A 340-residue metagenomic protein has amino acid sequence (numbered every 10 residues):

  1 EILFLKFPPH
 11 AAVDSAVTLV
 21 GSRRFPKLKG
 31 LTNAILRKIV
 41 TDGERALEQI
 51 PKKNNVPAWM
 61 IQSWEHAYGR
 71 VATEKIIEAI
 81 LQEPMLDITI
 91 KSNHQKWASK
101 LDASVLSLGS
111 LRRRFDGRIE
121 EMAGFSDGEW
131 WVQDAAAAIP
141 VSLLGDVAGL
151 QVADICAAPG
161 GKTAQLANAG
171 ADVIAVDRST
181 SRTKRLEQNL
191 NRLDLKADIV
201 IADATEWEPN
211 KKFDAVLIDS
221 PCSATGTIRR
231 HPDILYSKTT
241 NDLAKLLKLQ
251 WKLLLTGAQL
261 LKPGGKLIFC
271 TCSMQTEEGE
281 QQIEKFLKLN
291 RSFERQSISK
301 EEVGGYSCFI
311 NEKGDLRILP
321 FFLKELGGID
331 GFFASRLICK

Functional and structural regions predicted by a protein language model:
E1-K340: S-adenosylmethionine
